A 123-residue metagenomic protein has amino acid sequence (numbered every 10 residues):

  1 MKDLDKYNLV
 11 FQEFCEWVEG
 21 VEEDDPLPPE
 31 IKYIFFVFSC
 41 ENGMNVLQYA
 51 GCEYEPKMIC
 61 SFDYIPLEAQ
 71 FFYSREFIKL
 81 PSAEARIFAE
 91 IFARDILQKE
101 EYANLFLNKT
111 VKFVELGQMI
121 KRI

Functional and structural regions predicted by a protein language model:
M1-Q12, E16, E23-L27, A83-I123: Acidic, proline/glycine-rich low-complexity IDRs
K2-D3, W17, Y73-I78: Generic alpha-helix detector with strongest preference for long hydrophobic helices that associate with membranes
L9, E22, Y33, K57 (+5 more regions): N-terminal functional modules and adjacent low-complexity/disordered segments of proteins
G20-M58: Amphipathic, interaction-prone secondary-structure segments
N45-A83: Intrinsically disordered, low-complexity regulatory segments enriched in Ser/Thr/Pro and charged residues
